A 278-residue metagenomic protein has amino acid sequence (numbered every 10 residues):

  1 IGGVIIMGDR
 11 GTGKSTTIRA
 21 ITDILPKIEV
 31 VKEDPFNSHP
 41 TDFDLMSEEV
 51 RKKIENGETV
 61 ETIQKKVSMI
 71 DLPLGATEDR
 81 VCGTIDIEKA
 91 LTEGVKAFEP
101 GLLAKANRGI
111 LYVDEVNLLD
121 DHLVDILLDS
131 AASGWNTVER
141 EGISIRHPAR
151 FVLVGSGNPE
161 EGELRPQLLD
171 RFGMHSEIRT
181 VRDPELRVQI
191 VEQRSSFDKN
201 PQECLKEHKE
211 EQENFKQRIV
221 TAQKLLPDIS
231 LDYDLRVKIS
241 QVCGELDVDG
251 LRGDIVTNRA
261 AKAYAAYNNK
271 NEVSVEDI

Functional and structural regions predicted by a protein language model:
I1-E185: Conserved ASCE/P-loop NTPase catalytic core
G2, N136, S196, N271-V273: Conserved hydrophobic residue
T16, A20, R80, I126 (+3 more regions): Alpha-helical scaffold segments in soluble metabolic enzymes
P26, A132, E177, S196 (+2 more regions): Generic secondary-structure signature for well-ordered alpha-helical cores
R80-C82, L164-A222: Conserved AAA+ ATPase core "coupling" helix
E160-E161, R165-Q167, V181-Q189, Q217 (+4 more regions): P-loop NTPase catalytic core
D228-I229, D234, I239-I278: C-terminal helical "lid" subdomain and adjoining coupling/linker elements of P-loop NTPases
